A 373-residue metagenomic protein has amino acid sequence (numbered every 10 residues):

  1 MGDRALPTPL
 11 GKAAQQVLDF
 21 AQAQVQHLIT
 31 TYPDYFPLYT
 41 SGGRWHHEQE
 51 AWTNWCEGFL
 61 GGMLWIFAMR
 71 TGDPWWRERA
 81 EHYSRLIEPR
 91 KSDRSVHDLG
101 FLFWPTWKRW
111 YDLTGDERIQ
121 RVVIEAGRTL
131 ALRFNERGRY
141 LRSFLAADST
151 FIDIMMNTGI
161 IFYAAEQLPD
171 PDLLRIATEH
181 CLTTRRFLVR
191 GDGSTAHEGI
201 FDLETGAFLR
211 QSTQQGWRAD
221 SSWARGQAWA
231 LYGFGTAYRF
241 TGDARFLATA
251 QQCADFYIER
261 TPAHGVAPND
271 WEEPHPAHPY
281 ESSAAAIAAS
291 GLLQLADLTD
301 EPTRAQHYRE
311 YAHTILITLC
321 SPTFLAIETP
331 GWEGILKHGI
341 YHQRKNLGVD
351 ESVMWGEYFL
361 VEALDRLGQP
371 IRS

Functional and structural regions predicted by a protein language model:
M1-S373: Glycan-recognition and catalytic cores of secretory/periplasmic carbohydrate-active enzymes
